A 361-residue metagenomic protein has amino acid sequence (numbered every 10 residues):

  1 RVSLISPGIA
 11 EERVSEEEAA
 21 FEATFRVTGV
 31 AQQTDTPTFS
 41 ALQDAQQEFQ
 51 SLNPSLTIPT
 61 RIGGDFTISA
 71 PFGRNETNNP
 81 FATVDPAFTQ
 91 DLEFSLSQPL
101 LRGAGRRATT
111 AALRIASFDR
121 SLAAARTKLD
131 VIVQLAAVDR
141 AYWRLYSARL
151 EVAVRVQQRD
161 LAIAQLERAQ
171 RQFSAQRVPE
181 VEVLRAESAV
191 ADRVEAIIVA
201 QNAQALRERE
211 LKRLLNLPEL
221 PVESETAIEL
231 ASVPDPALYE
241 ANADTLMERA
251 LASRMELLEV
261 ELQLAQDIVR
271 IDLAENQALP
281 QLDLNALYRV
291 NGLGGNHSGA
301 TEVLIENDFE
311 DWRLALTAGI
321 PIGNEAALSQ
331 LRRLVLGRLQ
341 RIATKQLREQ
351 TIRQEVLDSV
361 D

Functional and structural regions predicted by a protein language model:
V2-I9, E18, R61-T89, L101-A125 (+8 more regions): Sec/SRP-type N-terminal targeting helices
G8-E18, Q32, N53-T57, A265: Short, acidic/charged, Gly/Pro-enriched secondary-structure junctions
S15-T28, Q46-E48: Hydrophobic and amphipathic membrane-targeting/association helices
E17, A124-L246: Periplasmic alpha-helical coiled-coil/stalk elements that build and connect Gram-negative outer-membrane
T28-F94, Q98, E229-E240, I271-N276 (+2 more regions): Small/polar, glycine/serine/threonine/aspartate-rich low-complexity segments that form flexible
T57, L101, V178, E182-E187 (+2 more regions): Amphipathic alpha-helical coiled-coil scaffold segments and their short linker/junction regions
